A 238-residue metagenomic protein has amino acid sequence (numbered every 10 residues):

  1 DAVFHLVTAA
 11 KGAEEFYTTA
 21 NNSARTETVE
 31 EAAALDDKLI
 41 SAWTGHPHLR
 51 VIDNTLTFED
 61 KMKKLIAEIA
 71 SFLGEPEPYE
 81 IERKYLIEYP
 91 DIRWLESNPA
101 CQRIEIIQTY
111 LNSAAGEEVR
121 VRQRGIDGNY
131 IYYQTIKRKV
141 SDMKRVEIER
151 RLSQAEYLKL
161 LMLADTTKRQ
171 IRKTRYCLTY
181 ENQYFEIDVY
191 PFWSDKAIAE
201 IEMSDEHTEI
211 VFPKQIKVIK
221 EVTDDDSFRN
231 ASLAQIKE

Functional and structural regions predicted by a protein language model:
D1-S41: A glycine- and Lys/Arg-enriched "phosphate-lid" helix/loop adjacent to the NTP-binding pocket of small-molecule kinases
V3-H5, V51-D53, E200: A structural signal for short, well-ordered beta-strand segments and their strand-loop junctions that often border
H5, H46-H48, H207: Histidine (H) residue identity feature
K11, D37, I52, I104-E105 (+1 more regions): Generic detection of intrinsically disordered/low-complexity segments and helix-coil linkers/edges
Y17, N21, L39-P47, R138 (+2 more regions): A generic structural signal for ordered alpha-helices
A20-E27, N54, K144-L152: Short, exposed beta-strand "edge-strand" segments with a Pro/Gly-rich flavor and a Y/T-containing core
N22-A24, E31-L86: NTP-dependent small-molecule kinase module
E59-D60, I66-E238: Phosphate-end processing signature that detects enzymes handling 5′-triphosphorylated RNA and polyphosphate
